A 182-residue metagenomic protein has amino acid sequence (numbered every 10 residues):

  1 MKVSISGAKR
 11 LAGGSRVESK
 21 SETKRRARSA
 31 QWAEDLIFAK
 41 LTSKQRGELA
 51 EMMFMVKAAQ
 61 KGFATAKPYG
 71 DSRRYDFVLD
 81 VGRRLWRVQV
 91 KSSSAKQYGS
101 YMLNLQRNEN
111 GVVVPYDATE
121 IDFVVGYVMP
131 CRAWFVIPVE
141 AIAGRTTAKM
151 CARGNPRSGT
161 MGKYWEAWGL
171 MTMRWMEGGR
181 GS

Functional and structural regions predicted by a protein language model:
M1-K24: Polybasic, lysine-enriched low-complexity intrinsically disordered terminal tails
R26-A66: Acidic-basic catalytic patches of nuclease active cores, encompassing PD-(D/E)XK and other metal-cofactor nuclease
V56, T65-S72, L85, K96: Catalytic phosphate/metal-binding cores of nucleic-acid and nucleotide-processing enzymes, i.e., regions that mediate
K57-A59, W86, L103-A118, T146 (+3 more regions): Conserved functional hotspots at enzyme active or ligand-binding sites that engage polyanionic ligands
A58, F77-L79, R84-S92: Conserved catalytic cores of phosphodiester-cleaving nucleases, focusing on short active-site segments
S72-R74, R83-R87, Y116-I121: Short connector loops at helix/strand junctions that flank enzyme active sites, especially segments positioning acidic
K91-W134, V139: Catalytic cores of nucleic-acid endonucleases
F135-S182: Non-catalytic C-terminal interaction segments of nucleic acid-processing enzymes
